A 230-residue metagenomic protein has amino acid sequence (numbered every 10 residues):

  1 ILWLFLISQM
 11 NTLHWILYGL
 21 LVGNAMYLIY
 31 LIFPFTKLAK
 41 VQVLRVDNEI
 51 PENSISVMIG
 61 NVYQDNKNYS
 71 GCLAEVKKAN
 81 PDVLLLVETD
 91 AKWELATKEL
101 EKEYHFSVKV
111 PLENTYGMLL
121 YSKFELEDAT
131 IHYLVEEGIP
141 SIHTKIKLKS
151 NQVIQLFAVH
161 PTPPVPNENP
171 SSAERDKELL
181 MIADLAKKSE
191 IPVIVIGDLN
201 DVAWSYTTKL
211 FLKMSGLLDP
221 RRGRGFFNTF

Functional and structural regions predicted by a protein language model:
I1-W3, M26-Y27: Transmembrane alpha-helices
L2-F5, R175: Hydrophobic cores of alpha-helical transmembrane segments in multi-pass inner/ER membrane proteins, independent
F5-T12: Structural signal for the C-terminal ends of transmembrane alpha-helices and the immediately following loop
S8, L17-L20, A25-K78: N-terminal signal-anchor transmembrane helix
L13-I16, V46, A183, D201: Hydrophobic alpha-helical segments, principally membrane-spanning helices and signal/leader peptides
N53, V57, Y63-K78, V83-F230: Soluble catalytic domains of enzymes that build or remodel membrane lipids, polysaccharides, and related
